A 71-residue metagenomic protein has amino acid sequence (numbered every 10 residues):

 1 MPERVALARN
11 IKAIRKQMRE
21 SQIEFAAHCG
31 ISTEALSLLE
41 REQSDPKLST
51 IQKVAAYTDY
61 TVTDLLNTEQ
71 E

Functional and structural regions predicted by a protein language model:
M1-P2, A13, D64-E71: Short, charged recognition helix plus adjacent turn of helix-turn-helix-like nucleic-acid-binding domains
V5, K16-Q17, D45: Short amphipathic helical patch at the helix-1/turn junction of helix-turn-helix
R9, T33, L48-I51: Short alpha-helical elements of helix-turn-helix
R9-H28, K53: Short basic helix-loop element that most often maps to the first helix and adjoining turn of HTH DNA-binding modules
I11, F25-A26, L36-L39, L65: Conserved hydrophobic/aromatic packing and binding residues within compact polymer-binding modules
R19, G30, R41-E42, D59: Central "turn" residue of the DNA-binding helix-turn-helix
I31-P46, Q70: Recognition helix of helix-turn-helix/homeodomain-like DNA-binding domains that insert into the DNA major groove
S49-D64: DNA major-groove recognition helix of helix-turn-helix/homeodomain DNA-binding modules
